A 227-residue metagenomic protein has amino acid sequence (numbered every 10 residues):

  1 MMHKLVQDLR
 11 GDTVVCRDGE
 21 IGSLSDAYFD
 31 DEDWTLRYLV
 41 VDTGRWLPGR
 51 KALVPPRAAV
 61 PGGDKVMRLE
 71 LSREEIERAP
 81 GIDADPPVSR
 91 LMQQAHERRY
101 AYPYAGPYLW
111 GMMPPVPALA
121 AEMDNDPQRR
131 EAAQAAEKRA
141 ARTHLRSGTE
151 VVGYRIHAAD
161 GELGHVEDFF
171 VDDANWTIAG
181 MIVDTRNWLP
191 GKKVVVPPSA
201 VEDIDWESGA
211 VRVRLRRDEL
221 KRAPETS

Functional and structural regions predicted by a protein language model:
M1-S227: Peripheral interaction segments used for macromolecular assembly
